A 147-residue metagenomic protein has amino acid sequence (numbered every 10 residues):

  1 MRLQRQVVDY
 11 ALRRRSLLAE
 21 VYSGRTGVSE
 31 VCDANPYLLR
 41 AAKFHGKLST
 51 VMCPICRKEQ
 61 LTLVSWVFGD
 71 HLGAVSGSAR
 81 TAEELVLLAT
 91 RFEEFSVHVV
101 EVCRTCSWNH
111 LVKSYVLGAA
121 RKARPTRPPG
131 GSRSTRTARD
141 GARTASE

Functional and structural regions predicted by a protein language model:
M1-P36: N-terminal alpha-helical interaction blocks
R2-V8, K113-E147: C-terminal/domain-terminus segments
V28-K43, T81-A89: Short Cys/His-rich Zn2+-coordinating modules
Y37-T50, R91-V97: Short, flexible, mixed-charge glycine/proline-rich loop motifs that serve as phosphate/nucleic-acid-contacting
C53-C56, C103-C106: Short cysteine-rich clusters marking metal-coordination/redox-active sites
E59-L63, N109-Y115: Short, non-ligating residues that shape and space the ligands of small metal-coordination modules and catalytic
V67-S78, G118-T126: Short cysteine/histidine-rich metal-coordination sites, predominantly Zn2+-binding motifs
R80-V97, S134-R139, R143: Short Fe-S-cluster ligation motifs
